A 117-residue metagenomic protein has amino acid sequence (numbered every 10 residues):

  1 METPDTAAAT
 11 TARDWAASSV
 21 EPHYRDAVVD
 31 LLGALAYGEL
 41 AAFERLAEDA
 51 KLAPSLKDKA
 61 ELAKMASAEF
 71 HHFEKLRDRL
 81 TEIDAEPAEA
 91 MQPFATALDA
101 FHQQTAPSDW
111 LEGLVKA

Functional and structural regions predicted by a protein language model:
E2-A117: Non-heme di-metal
